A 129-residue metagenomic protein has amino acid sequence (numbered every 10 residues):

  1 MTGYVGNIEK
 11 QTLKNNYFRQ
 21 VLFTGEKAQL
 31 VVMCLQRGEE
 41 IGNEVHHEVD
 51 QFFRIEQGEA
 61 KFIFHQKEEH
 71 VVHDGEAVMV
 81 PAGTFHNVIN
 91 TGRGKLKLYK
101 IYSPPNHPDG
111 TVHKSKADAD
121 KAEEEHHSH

Functional and structural regions predicted by a protein language model:
M1-Q29, G42, T111-H129: A short, N-terminal "cap"/entry segment at the start of jelly-roll beta-barrel domains of the cupin/DSBH fold
Q20-F23, M33, I41-H46, F64 (+2 more regions): Short histidine-centered beta-strand/loop micro-motifs that create catalytic or ligand/metal-coordination sites
E26-A28, R37-E40, Q57-K61, P104-P108: Short, charged/polar surface micro-motifs in flexible loops or helix N-caps
A28, R37, E48, E68 (+2 more regions): A generic "binding-loop/recognition-motif" signal
C34-Q36, V45-F62: Short, conserved beta-strand element in jelly-roll/cupin
Q66-A82: Short acidic-glycine-tyrosine-enriched beta hairpin
A82-P108: Ligand-binding loop in jelly-roll beta-barrel domains
